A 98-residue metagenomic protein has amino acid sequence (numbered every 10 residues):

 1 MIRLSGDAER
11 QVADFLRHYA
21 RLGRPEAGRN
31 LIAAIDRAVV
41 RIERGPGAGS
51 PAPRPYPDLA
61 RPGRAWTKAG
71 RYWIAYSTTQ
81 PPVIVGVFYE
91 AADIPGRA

Functional and structural regions predicted by a protein language model:
M1-G63, R97: Basic, Lys/Arg-enriched alpha-helical interface segments
T67-A98: Enriched for short, Lys/Arg-rich terminal
